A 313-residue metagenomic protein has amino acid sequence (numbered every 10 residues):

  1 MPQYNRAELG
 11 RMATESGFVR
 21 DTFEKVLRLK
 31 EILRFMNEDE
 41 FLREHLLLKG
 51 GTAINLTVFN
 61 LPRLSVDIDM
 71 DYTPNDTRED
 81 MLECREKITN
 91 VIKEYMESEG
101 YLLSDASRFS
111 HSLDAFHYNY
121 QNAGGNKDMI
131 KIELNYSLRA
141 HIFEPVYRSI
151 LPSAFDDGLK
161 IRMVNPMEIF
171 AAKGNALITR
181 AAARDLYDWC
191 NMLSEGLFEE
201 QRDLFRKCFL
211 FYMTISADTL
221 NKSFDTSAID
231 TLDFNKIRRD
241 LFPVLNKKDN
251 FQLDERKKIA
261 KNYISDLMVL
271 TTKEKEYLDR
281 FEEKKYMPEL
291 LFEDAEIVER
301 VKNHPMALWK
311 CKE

Functional and structural regions predicted by a protein language model:
M1-L46, L56-L64, I68, Y72-E313: Structured mid-to-C-terminal alpha-helical surface segments
G51: Active-site glycine-centered loops adjacent to acidic/histidine catalytic or metal-binding residues that shape
